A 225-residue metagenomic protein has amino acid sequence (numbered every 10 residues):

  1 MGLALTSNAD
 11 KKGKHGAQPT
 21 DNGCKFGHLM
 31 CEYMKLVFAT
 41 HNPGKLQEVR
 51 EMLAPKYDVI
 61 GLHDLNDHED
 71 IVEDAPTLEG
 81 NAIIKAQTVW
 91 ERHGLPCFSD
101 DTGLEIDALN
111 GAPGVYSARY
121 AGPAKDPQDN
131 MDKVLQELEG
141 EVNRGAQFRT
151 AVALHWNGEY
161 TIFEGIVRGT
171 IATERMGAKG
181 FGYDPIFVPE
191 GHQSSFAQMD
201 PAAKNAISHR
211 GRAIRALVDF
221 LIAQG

Functional and structural regions predicted by a protein language model:
G2-K11: Extreme N-terminal basic, low-complexity initiation segments that serve as generic localization/processing leaders
L3-A4, G23, P96: Intrinsic disorder/low-complexity segments
N8-A9, G23, S195: Compositionally biased regions
H15, P19, F26: Cationic, low-complexity basic patches in intrinsically disordered or flexible, solvent-exposed regions
Y33-V37, P43-G225: Anionic-ligand binding patches
